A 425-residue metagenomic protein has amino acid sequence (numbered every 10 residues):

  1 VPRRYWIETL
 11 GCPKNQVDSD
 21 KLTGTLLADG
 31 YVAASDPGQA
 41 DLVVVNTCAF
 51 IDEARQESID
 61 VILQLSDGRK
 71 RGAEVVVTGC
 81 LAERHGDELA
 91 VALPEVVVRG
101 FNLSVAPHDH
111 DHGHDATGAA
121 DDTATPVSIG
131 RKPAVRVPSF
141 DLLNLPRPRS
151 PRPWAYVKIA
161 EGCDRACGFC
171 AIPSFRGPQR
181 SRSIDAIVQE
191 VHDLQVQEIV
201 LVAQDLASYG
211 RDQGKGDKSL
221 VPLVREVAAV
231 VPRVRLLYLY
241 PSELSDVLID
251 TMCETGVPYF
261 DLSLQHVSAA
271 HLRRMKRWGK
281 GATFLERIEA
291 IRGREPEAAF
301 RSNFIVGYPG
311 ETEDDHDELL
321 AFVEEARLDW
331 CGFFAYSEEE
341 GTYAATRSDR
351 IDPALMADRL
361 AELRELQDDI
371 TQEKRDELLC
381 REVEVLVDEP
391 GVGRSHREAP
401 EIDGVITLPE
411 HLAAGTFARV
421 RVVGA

Functional and structural regions predicted by a protein language model:
V1-G210, G256, G281-G293, D317 (+3 more regions): Proteins enriched for Cys/Gly/acidic motifs involved in redox and nucleic-acid/cofactor modification
L65, A106-P107, V188-Q195, V224-V230 (+3 more regions): Alpha-helix C-terminal capping segments
V75-G79, R84, Q195-D314: Conserved SAM/AdoMet-binding glycine-rich loop
S150-P153, C163-D164, H266, A298 (+4 more regions): Short flexible coil/turn linkers enriched for glycine and charged/polar residues that connect secondary-structure
C167, I187, L201, L236 (+7 more regions): Conserved, mostly hydrophobic/aromatic
F260, L272-R274, P296-A299, D314-H316 (+4 more regions): Extended hydrophobic-aromatic, low-complexity segments
E311, R327-L328: Contiguous mid-protein beta-loop-alpha structural module that forms a pocket-lining wall or clamp of enzyme active
A335, T346-A425: Terminal RNA-binding accessory module
